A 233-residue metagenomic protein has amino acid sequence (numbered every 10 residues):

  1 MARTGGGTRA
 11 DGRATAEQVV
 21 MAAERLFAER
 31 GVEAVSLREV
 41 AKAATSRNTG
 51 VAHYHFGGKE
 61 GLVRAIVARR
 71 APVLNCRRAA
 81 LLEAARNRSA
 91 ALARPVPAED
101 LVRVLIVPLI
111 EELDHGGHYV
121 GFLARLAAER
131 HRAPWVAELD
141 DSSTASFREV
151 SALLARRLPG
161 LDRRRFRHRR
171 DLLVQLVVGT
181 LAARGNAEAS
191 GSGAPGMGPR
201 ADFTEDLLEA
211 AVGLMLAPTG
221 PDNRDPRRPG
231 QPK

Functional and structural regions predicted by a protein language model:
M1-A14, A85-R86, N223-K233: N-terminal intrinsically disordered/low-complexity leader segments
A16-M21, E33, F56-E83: An amphipathic alpha-helix adjacent to DNA-recognition modules
V19-F27, A211: Short hydrophobic clusters on alpha-helical segments that form packing/core surfaces in small helical domains
L26, E33-G61, A65: Helix-turn-helix
A79-Y119: Hydrophobic alpha-helical connector segments
D100, H118-G121, H131-L158, R167: Amphipathic alpha-helical packing segments from all-alpha helical-bundle domains
L105-L109, L123-A127, L173, V177 (+1 more regions): Short alpha-helical scaffolding segments that buttress acidic/His motifs in well-ordered protein cores
T144-K233: C-terminal peripheral helix-coil segments that are non-catalytic and often amphipathic
